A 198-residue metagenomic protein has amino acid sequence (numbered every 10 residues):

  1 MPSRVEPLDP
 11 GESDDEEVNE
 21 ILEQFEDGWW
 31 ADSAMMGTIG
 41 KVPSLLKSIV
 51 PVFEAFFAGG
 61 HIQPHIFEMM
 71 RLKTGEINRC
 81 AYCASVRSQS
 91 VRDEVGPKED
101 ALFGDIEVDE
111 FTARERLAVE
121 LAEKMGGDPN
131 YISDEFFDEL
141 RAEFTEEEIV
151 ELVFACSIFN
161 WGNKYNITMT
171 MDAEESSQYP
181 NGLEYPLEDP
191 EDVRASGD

Functional and structural regions predicted by a protein language model:
M1-D198: Hydrophobic alpha-helical segments
